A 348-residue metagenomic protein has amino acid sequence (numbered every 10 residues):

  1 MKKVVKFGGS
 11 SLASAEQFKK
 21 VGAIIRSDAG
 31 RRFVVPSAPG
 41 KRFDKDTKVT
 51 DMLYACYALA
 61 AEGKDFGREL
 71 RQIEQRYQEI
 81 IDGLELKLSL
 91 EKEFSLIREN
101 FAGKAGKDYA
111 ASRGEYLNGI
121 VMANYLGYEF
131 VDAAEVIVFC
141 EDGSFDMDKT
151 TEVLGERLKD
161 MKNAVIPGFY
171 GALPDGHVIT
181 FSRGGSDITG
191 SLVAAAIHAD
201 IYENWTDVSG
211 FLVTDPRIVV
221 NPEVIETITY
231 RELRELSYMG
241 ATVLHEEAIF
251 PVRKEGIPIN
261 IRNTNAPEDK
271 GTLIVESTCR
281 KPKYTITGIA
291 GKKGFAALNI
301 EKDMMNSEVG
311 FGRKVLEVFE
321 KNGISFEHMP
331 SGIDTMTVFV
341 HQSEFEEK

Functional and structural regions predicted by a protein language model:
M1-I249: Nucleotide/pyrophosphate-binding catalytic subdomain
P36-A55, L212, I261-T278, I333-D334 (+2 more regions): Terminal amphipathic helices with adjacent charged low-complexity linkers/tails
N124, I257, R262-T264: Internal glycine-rich alpha/beta core junctions
V131-A133, P167-G168, W205, E246 (+4 more regions): Generic beta-strand/beta-sheet core signal
K270-K348: A conserved regulatory-domain signal marking ACT and ACT-like small-molecule sensing domains and adjacent regulatory
